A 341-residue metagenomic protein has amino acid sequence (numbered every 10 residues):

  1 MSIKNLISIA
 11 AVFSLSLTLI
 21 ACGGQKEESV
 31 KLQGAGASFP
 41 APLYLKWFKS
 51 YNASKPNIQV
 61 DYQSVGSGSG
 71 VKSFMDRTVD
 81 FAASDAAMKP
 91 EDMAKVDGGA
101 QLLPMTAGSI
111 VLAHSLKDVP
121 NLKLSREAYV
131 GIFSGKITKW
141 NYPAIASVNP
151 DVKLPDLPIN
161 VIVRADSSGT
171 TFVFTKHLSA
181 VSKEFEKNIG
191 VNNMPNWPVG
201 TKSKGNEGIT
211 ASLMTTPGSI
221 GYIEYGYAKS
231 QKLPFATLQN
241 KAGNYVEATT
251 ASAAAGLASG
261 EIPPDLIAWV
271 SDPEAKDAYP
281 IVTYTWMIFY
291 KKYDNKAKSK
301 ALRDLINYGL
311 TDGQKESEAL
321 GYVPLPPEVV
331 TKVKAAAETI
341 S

Functional and structural regions predicted by a protein language model:
M1-A10: Bacterial N-terminal signal peptides that target proteins for export
I9-T18: Bacterial N-terminal signal peptides
C22-S341: Flexible loop/hinge segments at secondary-structure junctions
